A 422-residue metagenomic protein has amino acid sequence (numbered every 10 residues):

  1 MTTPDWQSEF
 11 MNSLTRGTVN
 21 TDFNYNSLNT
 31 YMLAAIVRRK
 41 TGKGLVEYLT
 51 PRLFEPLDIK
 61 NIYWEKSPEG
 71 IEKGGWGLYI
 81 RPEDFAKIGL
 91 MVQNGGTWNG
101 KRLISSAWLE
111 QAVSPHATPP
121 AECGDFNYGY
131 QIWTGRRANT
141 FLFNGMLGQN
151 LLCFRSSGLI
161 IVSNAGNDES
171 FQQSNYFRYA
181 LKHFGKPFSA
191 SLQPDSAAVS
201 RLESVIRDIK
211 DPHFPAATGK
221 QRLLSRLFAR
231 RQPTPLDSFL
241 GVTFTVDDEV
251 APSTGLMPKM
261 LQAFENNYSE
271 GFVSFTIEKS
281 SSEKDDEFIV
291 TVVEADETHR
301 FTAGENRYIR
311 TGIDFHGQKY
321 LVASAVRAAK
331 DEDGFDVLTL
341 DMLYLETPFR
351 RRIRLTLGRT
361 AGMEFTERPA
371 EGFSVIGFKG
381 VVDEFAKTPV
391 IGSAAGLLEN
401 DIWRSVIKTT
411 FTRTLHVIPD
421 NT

Functional and structural regions predicted by a protein language model:
M1-I80: Catalytic-site signature segments of enzymes, centered on catalytic residues
M11, A34-R38, T50, F54 (+5 more regions): Non-transmembrane alpha-helical segments in soluble domains of secreted/periplasmic/extracellular proteins
N29-I36, G74-T97, Q149-G166: Active-site-proximal alpha-helical segments within enzyme catalytic domains
L53-W64, Q111-P119, G185-K186: Short, mixed-charge aromatic SLiMs
R81-A86, L90-V92, T97-P119: A conserved catalytic-loop motif detector
L109-N164: Active-site Gly/Thr loop motif
G145-G219: Structured C-terminal helix/loop/strand segments within mature extracytoplasmic catalytic/sensor domains
V199-T422: Peripheral terminal and inter-domain segments
